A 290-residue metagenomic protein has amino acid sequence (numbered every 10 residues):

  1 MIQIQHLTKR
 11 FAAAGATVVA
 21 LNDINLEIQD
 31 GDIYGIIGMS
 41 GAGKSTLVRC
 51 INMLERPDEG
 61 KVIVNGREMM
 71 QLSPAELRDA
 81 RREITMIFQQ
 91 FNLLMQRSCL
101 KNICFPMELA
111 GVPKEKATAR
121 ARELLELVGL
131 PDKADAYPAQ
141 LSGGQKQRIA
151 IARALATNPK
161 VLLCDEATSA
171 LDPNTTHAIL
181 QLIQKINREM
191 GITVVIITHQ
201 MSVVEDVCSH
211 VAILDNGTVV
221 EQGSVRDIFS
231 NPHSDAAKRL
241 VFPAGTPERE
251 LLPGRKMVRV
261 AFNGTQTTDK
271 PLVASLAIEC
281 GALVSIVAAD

Functional and structural regions predicted by a protein language model:
A13, V18, M69-T85, L109 (+2 more regions): ABC ATPase NBD coupling module
N52: Helix-to-loop junction immediately C-terminal to a conserved catalytic motif
R67-E68, C104, E108, E115-D132: Conserved ABC ATPase "signature" region
R97-C104: Short coil-to-helix segment of the ABC ATPase nucleotide-binding domain corresponding to the Q-loop/switch region
A136-A139, T157: Conserved signature/switch motifs of ABC ATPase nucleotide-binding domains
V204-D206: A short, surface-exposed alpha-helical micro-motif characterized by mixed small hydrophobic and charged/polar residues
Q222-G223, N231: ABC ATPase "signature
